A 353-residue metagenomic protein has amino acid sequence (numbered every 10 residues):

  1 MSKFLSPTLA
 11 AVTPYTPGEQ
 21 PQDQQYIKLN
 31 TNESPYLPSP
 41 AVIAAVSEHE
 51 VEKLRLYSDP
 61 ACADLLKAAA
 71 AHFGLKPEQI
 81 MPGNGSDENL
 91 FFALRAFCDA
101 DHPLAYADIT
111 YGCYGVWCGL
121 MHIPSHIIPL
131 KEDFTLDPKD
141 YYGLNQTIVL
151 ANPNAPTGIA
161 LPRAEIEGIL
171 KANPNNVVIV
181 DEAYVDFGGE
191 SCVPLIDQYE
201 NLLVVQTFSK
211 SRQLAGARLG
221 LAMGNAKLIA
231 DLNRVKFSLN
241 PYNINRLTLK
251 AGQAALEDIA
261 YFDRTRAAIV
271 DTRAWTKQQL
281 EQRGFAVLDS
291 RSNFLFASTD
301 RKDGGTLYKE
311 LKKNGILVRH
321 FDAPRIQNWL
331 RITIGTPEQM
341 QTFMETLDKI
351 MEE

Functional and structural regions predicted by a protein language model:
M1-L56, G143-L144: N-terminal "arm"/small-domain region of PLP-dependent enzymes with the aminotransferase-like
D64-P103, M121, R301: Phosphate-binding glycine-rich loop
A96-A151: PLP-dependent aminotransferase-like
L130-D186: Active-site phosphate-binding strand-loop segment of PLP-dependent enzymes
A164, K309-N314, R319, A323-E353: PLP-dependent enzyme catalytic core of the Aspartate aminotransferase-like
N201-E281, F285-L288: PLP-dependent aminotransferase class I/II
V270, Q282-N314, L330: Conserved PLP-binding catalytic core of the aspartate aminotransferase-like
